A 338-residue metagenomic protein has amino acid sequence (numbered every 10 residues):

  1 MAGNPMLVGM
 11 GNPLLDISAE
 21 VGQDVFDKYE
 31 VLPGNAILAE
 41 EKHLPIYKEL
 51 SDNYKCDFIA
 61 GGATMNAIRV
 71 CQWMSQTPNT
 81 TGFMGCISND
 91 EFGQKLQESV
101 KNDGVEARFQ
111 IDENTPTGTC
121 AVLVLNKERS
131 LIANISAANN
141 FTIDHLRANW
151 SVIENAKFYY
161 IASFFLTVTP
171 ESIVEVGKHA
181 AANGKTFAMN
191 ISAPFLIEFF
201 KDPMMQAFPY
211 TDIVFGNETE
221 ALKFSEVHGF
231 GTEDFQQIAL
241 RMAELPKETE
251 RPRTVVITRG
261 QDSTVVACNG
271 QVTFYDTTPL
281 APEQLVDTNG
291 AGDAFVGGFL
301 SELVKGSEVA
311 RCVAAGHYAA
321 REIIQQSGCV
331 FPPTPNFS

Functional and structural regions predicted by a protein language model:
M1-G82, E91-K95, Q284-L285: Glycine-rich phosphate/adenosyl-contacting loop at the front of the ribokinase-like
M1-L14, A19-E20, K178-H179, F200 (+1 more regions): Conserved phosphate-binding/catalytic region of the ribokinase-like
K55-A63, C86, I111-N114, N289-G290: Active-site nucleophile and cofactor-binding loops and adjacent substrate-binding regions of central metabolic enzymes
D90-D103, V122-V124, E128-L131: Active-site-proximal loop->helix
S99-T115: A glycine-rich helix N-cap at a beta->alpha junction
R108-D112, C120-P170: Conserved phosphate-binding/catalytic loop of the ribokinase/pfkB sugar-kinase fold
F158-R241, R253-T254, D262-T264: Conserved beta-alpha-beta core of the PfkB/ribokinase-like small-molecule kinase fold
